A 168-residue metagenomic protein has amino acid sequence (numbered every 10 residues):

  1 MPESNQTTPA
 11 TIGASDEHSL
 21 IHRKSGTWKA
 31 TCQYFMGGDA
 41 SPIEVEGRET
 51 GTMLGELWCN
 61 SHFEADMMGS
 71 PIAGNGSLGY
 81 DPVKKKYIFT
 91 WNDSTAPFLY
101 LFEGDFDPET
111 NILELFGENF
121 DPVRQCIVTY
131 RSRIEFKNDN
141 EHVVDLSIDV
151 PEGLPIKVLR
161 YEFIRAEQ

Functional and structural regions predicted by a protein language model:
M1-Q168: Hydrophobic small-molecule pocket/channel-lining residues, especially in calycin-type beta-barrels
